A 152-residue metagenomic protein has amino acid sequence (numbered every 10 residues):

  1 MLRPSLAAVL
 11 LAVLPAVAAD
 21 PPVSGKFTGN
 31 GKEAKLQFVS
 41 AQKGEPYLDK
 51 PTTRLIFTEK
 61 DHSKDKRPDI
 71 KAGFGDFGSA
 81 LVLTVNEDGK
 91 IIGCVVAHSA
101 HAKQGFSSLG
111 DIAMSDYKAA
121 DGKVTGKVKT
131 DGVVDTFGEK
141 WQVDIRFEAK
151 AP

Functional and structural regions predicted by a protein language model:
M1-A7: Bacterial N-terminal signal peptides that target proteins for export
V9-A18: Hydrophobic h-region of N-terminal signal peptides that target proteins for export in Gram-negative bacteria
A19-G25: Cleaved targeting-peptide boundary
K32, F106-I112, E139-F147: Amphipathic hydrophobic-ligand
K43-D121: Surface-exposed helix/loop patches within compact recognition domains
K118-P152: C-terminal or internal capping secondary-structure element at the end of a domain, subdomain, or sheet
